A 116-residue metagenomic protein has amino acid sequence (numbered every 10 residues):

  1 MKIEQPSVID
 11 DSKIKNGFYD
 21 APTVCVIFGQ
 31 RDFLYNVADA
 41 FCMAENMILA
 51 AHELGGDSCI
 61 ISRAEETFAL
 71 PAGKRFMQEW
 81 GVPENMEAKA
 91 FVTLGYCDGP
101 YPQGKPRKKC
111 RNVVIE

Functional and structural regions predicted by a protein language model:
M1-D39: Glycine/small-residue-rich phosphate/adenosyl-binding loop
I9-S12, Q78, G99-Y101: A short, acidic/glycine-rich surface segment
K13-N16, I48, Q78-V82: A generic local secondary-structure boundary/capping motif
F18-P22, E53-L54, E87: Short gly/pro-enriched beta-turn/loop segments at secondary-structure junctions
T23-V26, D57-C59, A90: Structural motif
V24-V26, E65-A69, Q78-W80, K108-E116: A short, terminal or domain-edge coil/loop segment
Q30-F76: Small-aliphatic-rich amphipathic alpha-helix that forms the alpha element of a beta-alpha
V82-E116: C-terminal helix-cap and adjacent tail motif
